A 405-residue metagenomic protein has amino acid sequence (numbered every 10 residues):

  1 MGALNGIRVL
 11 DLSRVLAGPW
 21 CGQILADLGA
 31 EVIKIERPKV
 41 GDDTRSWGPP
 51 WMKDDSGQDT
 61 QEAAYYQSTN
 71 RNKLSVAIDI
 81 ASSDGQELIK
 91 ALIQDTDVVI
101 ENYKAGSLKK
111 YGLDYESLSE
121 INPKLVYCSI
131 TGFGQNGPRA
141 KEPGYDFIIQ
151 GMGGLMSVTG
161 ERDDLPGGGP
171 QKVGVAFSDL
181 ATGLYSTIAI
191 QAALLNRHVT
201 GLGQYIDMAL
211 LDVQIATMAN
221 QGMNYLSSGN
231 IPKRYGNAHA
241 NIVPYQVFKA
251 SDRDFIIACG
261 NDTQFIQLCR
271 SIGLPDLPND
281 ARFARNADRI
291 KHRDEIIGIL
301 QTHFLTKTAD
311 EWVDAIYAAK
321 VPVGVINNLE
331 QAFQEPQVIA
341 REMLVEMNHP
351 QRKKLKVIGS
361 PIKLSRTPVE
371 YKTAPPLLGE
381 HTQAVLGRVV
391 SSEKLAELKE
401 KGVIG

Functional and structural regions predicted by a protein language model:
M1-A189, A193-V199, L377, Q383-G405: N-terminal helix-loop segment corresponding to the beta1-alpha1 unit of nucleotide/adenylate-binding folds
K39, F133-G134, L210-I215, D252 (+2 more regions): Glycine-rich beta-alpha junction loops
G57-Q58, Y66, Y235-A240, Y245-Q246 (+3 more regions): Short Gly/Pro-enriched turn/cap motifs at secondary-structure boundaries
Q135, L165-A176, H198-Q214, K233-A240 (+1 more regions): Conserved Rossmann-fold dehydrogenase catalytic segment
E161, G183-G203, A216-S227, C269-D276: Oxidoreductase and adenylate-handling cofactor-binding alpha/beta cores
V243-A319, V323, L395, K401: Aromatic-enriched alpha-helical interface/lid elements that frame and gate functional surfaces
A284, R352-K399: Flexible, small-/acidic-enriched active-site or ligand-binding loops
A318-K372: A glycine-rich dinucleotide-binding beta-alpha-beta segment and adjacent secondary-structure elements that constitute
